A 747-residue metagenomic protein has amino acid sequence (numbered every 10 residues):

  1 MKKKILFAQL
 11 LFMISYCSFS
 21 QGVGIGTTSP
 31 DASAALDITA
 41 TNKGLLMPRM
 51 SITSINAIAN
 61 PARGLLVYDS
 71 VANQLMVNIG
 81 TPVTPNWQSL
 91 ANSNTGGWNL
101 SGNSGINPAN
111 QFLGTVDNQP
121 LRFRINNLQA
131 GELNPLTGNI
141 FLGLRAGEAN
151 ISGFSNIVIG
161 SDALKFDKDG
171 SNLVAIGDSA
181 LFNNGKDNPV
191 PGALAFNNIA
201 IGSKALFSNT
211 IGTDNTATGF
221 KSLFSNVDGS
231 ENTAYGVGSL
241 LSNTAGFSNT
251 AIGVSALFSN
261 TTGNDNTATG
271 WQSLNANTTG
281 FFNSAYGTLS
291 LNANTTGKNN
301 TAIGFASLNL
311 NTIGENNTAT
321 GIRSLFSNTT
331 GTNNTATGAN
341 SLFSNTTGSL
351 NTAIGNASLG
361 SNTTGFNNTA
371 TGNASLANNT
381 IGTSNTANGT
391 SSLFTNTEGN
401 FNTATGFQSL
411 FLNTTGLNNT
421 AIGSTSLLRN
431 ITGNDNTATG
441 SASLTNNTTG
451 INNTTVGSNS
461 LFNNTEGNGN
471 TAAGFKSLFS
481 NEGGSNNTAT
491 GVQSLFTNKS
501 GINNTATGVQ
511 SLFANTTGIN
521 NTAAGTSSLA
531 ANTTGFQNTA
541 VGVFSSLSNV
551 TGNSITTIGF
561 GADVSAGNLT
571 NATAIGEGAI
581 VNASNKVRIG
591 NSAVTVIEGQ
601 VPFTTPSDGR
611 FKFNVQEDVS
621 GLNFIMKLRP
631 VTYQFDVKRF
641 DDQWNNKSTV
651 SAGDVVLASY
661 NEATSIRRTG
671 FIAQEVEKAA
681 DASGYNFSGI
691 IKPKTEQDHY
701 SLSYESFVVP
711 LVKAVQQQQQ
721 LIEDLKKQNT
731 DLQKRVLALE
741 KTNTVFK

Functional and structural regions predicted by a protein language model:
K2-L10, G22-T27, N42-G44, T81-F112 (+8 more regions): Glycine-rich, low-complexity segments
G22, Q111-S607: Glycine- and small/polar-enriched repetitive beta-structure motifs of secreted/surface proteins
S29-P30, S51-I52, V71-N73, G80-V83 (+2 more regions): Acidic glycine-/aspartate-rich tracts in secreted/extracellular proteins
I38-S70, T95-S104, G559-D563, G567-N568 (+1 more regions): Extracellular/surface-exposed low-complexity repeats and stalk/linker segments enriched in Gly/Pro and small polar
A57-N78, Q111-G114, A574-G576: Short hydrophobic/aromatic-rich beta-strand motifs
L657, F687-K747: C-terminal intramolecular chaperone/auto-processing assembly modules
A673-N686: Glycine-rich, acidic and aromatic/proline-enriched surface loops and short helix-turn segments that act as binding
